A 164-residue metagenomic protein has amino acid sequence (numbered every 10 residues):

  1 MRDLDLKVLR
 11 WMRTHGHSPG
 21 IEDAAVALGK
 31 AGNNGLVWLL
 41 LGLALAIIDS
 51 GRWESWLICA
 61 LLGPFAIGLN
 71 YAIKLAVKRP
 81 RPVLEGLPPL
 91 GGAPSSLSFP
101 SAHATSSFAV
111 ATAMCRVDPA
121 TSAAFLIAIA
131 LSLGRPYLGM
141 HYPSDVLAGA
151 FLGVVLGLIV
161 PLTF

Functional and structural regions predicted by a protein language model:
M1-W38, E54, N70-S96: N-terminal transmembrane-helix/juxtamembrane module of multi-pass inner/ER membrane proteins
P19-I21, G51-S55, V83-L84, D118-A123 (+1 more regions): Membrane-helix interface segments
G35, L39, C59, G63-I67 (+2 more regions): Alpha-helical transmembrane spans of integral membrane proteins, capturing the lipid-embedded, hydrophobic core of TM
L41-A44, L69, I73, V77 (+2 more regions): Alpha-helical membrane-inserting segments
G42-L69: Interfacial segments of alpha-helical transmembrane regions
A60-K74, S122-L133: Small-polar-interrupted transmembrane alpha-helices in polytopic inner-membrane proteins
L69-P80, L138-A148: Acidic (Asp/Glu-rich) catalytic motifs at the cytosolic membrane interface
L87-F164: Membrane-embedded catalytic cores of phosphoryl/pyrophosphoryl-handling enzymes
